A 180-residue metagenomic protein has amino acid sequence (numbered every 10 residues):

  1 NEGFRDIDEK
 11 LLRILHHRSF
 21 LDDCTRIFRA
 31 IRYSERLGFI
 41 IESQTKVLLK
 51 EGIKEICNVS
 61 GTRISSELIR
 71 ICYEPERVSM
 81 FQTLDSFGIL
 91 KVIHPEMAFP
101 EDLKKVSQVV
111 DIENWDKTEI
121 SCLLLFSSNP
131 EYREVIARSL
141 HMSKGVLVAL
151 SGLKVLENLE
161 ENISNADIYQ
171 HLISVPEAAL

Functional and structural regions predicted by a protein language model:
N1-Q44: Acidic, glycine- and histidine-enriched catalytic cores of nucleic acid- and nucleotide-handling enzymes, centered on
E2-K10, Q44-E55, S60-R63: Short, conserved phosphate-binding/catalytic loop or strand-edge motifs used in phosphoryl-/nucleotidyl-transfer
G3, R26-A30, T45, I64 (+3 more regions): Internal, well-ordered alpha-helical segments in soluble enzyme and binding-protein domains
I14-S19, R36, E55-N58, E67-I71: Flexible, glycine/proline-enriched loop segments at strand-loop-helix junctions that form or flank small-ligand binding
L15-R18, L48, D111-I112: Short, surface-exposed, polar/charged, turn-prone segments marking secondary-structure boundaries
C57-L180: Conserved, hydrophobic alpha-helical core segments of structured domains
